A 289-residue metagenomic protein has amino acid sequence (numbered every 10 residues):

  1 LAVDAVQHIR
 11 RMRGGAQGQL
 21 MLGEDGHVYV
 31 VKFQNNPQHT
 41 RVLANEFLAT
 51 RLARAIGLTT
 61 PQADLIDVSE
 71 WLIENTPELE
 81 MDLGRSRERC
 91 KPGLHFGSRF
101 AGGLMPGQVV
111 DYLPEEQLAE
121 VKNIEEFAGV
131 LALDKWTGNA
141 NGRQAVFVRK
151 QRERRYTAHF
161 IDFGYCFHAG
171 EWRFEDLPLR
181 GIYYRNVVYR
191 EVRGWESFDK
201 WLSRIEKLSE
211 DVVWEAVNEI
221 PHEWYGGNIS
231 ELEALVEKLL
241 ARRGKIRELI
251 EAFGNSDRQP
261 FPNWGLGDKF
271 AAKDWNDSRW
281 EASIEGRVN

Functional and structural regions predicted by a protein language model:
L1-D111, L133-A140, R155-Y156, F163-D176: Conserved ATP-binding subdomain of kinase catalytic cores across diverse folds
E24-G26, E115, E210-D211: Short, flexible segments with low predicted structural confidence
Q34, K150-N289: C-terminal catalytic region of ATP-dependent kinase domains
V42, K122-E126, N228: Aromatic-acidic/polar surface patches that form glycan- and anion
A55, A145, L240-A241: Generic detector of well-ordered secondary structure
L83-R87, A119, V148: Catalytic micro-motifs at enzyme active sites that drive phosphoryl/nucleotidyl and oxygen chemistry
V109-D134, Q151-E153, S256: An alpha-helical support segment within catalytic cores of ATP-dependent transferases
A140-R149: A short glycine-rich, hydrophobically flanked beta-strand micro-motif that places a catalytic Asp/Glu for divalent metal
